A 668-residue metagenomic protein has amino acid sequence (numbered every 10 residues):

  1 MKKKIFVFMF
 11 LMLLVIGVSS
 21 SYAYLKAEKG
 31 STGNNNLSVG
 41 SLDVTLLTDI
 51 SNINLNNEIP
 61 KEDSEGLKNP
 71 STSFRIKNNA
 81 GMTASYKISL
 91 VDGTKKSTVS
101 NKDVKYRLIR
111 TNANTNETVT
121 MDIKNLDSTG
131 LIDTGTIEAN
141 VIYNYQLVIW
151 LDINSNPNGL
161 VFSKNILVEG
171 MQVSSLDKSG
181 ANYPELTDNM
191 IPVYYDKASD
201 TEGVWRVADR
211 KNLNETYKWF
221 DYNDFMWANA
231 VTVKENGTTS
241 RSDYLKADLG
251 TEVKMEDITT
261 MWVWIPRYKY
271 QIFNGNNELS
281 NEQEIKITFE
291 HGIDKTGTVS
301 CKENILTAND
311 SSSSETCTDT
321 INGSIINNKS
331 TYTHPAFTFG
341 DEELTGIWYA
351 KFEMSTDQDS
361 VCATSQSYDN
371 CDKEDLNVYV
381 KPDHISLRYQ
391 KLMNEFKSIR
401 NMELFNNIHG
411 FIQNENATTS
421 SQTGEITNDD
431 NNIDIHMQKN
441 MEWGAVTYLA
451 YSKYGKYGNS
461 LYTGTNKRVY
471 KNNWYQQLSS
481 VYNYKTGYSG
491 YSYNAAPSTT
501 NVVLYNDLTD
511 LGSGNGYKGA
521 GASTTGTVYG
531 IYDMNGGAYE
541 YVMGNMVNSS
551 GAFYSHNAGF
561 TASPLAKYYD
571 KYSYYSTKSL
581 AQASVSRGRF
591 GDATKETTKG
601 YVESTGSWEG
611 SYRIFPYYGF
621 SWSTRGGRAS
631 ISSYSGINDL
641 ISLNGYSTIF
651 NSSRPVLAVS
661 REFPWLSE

Functional and structural regions predicted by a protein language model:
K2-S64, N158-F162, L167-Y183: Short, polar/proline-rich extracytoplasmic segments that appear immediately after membrane translocation
G40-D49, V91-T129: A surface/secretory-pathway sequence property marking extracellular, secreted, or lumenal proteins enriched
N56-D63, N114-N144, V148: Extracellular adhesion/glycan-binding regions together with long Ser/Thr- and acidic-residue-rich low-complexity tracts
G66-D92, I132-Y183: C-terminal, structured domain-capping segment
A181-S330, W665-S667: N-terminal module-boundary/linker segments of secreted carbohydrate-active enzymes
E252-T259, T296-M534: Short aromatic-cysteine micro-motif
G275-D341, Y349, D359-C362, S367-C371 (+1 more regions): Long, low-complexity, polar/charged, intrinsically disordered or flexibly structured peripheral segments
M441-G444, Y462, K471-T500, T509-L511 (+4 more regions): C-terminal, surface-exposed recognition/capping segments
